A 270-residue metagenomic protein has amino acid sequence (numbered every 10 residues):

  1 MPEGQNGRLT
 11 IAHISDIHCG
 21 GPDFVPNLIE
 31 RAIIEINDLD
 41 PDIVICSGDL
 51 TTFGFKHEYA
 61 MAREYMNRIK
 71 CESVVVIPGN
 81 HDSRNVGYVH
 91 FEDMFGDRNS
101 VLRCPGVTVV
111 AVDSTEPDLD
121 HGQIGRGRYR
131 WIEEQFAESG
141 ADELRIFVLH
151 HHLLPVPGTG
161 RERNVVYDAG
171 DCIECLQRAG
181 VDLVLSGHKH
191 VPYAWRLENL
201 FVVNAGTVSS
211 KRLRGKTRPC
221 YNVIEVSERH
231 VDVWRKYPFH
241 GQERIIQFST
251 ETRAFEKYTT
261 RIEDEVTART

Functional and structural regions predicted by a protein language model:
M1-Y65: N-terminal active-site segment of His-dependent metallophosphoesterases
E3, K56-A141, C175-Q177, V223: Extended active-site neighborhood of metal-dependent phosphoesterases/phosphodiesterases
Q5, S227-T270: A short C-terminal boundary segment appended to hydrolase-like catalytic domains
R8, P41, C71-S73, N99 (+2 more regions): A general structural motif
I14-S15, I43-D49, S73-N80, D113 (+3 more regions): Active-site neighborhood of phospho(di)ester-bond hydrolases with catalytic His/Asp-centered motifs
C19-D23, T52-H57, N80-Y88, P117-D120 (+3 more regions): Active-site environment of divalent metal-dependent phosphoester hydrolases
A141-G158: Short acidic, glycine-rich surface-loop motifs adjacent to enzyme active sites
R161-D232: Conserved beta-sheet core of the metallophosphoesterase superfamily
